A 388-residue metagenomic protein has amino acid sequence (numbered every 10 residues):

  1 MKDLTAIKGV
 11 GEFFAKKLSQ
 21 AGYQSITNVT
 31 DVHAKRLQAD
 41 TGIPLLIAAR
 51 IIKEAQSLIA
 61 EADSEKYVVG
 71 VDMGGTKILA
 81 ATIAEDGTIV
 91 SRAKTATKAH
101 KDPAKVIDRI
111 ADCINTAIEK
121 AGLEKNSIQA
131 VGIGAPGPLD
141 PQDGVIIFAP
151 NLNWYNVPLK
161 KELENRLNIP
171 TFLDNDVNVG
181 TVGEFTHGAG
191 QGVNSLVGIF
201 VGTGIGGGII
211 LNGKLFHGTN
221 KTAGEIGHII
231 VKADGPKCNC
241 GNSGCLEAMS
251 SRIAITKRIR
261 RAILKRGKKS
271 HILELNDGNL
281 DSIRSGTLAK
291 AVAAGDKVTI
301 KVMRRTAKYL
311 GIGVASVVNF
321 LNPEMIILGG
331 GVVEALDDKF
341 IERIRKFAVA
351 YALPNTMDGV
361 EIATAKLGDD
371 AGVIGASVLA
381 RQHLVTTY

Functional and structural regions predicted by a protein language model:
L4-I7, L18-A21, S25-V32, L37-D40: A short amphipathic alpha-helix within small helical-bundle interaction modules
V10, V71-T76, F200-G204, T222: A short acidic Gly-Thr/Ser loop motif
I51, D72, G132-P136, G198-G204 (+1 more regions): Short beta-strand segments
D63-A130, D140-D143, K161-T171, G183-V193 (+2 more regions): ATP-binding/phosphotransfer module of carbohydrate and carboxylate kinases, centering on a glycine-rich
A93-T95, P150, T219: Short hydrophobic alpha-helix segments
L173-N175: Short loop/edge segments at beta-strand edges and connector loops that shape dinucleotide/nucleotide cofactor-binding
